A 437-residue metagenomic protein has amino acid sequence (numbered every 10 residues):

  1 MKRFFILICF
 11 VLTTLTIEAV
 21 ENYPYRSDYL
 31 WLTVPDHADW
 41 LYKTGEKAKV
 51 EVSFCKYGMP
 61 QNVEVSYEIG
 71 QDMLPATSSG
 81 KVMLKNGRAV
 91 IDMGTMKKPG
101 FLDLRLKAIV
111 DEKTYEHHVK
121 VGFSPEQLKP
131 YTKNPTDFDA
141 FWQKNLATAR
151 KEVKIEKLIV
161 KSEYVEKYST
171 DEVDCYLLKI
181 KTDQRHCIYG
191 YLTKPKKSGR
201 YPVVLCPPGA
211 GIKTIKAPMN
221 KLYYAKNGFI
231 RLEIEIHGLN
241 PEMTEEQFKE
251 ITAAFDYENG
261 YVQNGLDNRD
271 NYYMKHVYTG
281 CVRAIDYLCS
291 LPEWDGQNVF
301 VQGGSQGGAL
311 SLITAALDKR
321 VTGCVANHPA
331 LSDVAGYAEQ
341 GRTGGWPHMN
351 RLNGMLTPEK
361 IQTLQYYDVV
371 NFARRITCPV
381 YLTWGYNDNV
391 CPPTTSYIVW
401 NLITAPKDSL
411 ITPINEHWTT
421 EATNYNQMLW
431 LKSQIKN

Functional and structural regions predicted by a protein language model:
V20-W31: Proline/serine/threonine-rich low-complexity linkers at boundaries of modular beta-sandwich domains
D36-W40, R150, K154-S198: N-terminal cap/lid segment of alpha/beta-hydrolase-fold proteins
E112-T132: Short beta-strand elements
A210-T279, G336-G345: Cap/lid segment of the alpha/beta-hydrolase catalytic domain
M243, G308-L356, I411, T419-A422: Hydrolase active-site cap/lid region
G260-S305: Gly/Ser-rich "nucleophile elbow"/oxyanion-hole loop immediately N-terminal to the catalytic nucleophile in hydrolases
M355, V390, Y397-N437: C-terminal catalytic histidine-bearing segment of alpha/beta-hydrolase fold enzymes
I376, L382-W384: Short beta-strand/loop motif that positions the catalytic acidic residue of the alpha/beta-hydrolase fold
